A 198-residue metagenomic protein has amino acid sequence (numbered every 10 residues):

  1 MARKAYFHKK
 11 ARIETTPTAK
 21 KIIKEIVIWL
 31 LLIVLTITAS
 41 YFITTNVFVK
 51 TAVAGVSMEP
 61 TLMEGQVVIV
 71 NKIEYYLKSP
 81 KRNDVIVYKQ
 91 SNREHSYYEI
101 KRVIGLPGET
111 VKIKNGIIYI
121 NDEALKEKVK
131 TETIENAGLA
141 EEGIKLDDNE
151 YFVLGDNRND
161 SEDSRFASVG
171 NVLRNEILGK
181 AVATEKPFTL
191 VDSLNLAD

Functional and structural regions predicted by a protein language model:
A2-K24, E64-D198: Soluble "head" domains of membrane/secretory-pathway proteins
V27-T45: Hydrophobic membrane-insertion alpha-helices, especially the h-region of bacterial N-terminal signal peptides
V34-S40, V56-S57, E74-Y75, S168-G170: Intrinsically disordered, low-complexity boundary segments flanking structured domains
V47-E64: Alpha-helical transmembrane signal-anchor/signal-peptide segments
